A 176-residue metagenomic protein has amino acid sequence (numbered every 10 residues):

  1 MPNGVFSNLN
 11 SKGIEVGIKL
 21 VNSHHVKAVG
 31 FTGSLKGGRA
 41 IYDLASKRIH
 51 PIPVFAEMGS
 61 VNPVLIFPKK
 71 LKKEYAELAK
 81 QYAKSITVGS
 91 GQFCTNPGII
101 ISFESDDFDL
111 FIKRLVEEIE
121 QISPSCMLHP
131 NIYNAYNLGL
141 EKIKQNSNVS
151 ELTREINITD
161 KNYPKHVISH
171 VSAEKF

Functional and structural regions predicted by a protein language model:
M1-A83, I101-F108: Rossmann-like NAD(P) dinucleotide-binding subdomain of oxidoreductase/dehydrogenase enzymes
N3-N8, F31, P53-A56, S90 (+3 more regions): Acidic/polar loop patches that form or flank catalytic/metal-binding clefts of enzymes that bind anionic ligands
V16-I18, P53, T87-G89, G139-L140 (+1 more regions): Generic recognition of flexible, low-complexity loop/linker segments
N22, K70-L71, K80-K84, V88 (+3 more regions): Catalytic cores of nucleotide-enabled group-transfer and carboxylate-activating enzymes in metabolic and assembly-line
Q92-C94: Extended low-complexity, polyampholyte segments enriched in Ser/Thr/Pro and acidic residues
S105-F176: NAD(P)-dependent aldehyde/semialdehyde dehydrogenase
